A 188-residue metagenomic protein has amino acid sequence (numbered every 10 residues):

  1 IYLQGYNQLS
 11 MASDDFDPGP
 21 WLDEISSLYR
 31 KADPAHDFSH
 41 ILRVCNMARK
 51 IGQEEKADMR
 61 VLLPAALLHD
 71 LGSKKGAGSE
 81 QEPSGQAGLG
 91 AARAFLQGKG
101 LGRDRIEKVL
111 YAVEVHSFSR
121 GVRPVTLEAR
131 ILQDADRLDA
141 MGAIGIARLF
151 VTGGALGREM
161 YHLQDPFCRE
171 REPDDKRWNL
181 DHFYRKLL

Functional and structural regions predicted by a protein language model:
A12, Y29-K56, L68, G121-L188: Divalent metal-dependent phosphate-bond-processing catalytic cores, especially two-metal-ion Mg2+/Mn2+ enzymes that act
A12-S26: Short alpha-helical hairpin
F16, P20, L63-A66, K108 (+2 more regions): Generic alpha-helical secondary structure signal
Y29-D33, G52, L71-S79, L96 (+2 more regions): Short amphipathic alpha-helical interaction patches enriched in hydrophobic/aromatic residues with interspersed Lys/Arg
V44, S84-L96: An active-site-proximal "capping" alpha-helix that borders the catalytic cofactor pocket
M59-G78, S84, G88, V109-S119: His-Asp-centered metal-binding catalytic motifs of divalent-metal-dependent phosphohydrolases/nucleases
F95, G102-R130: Hydrophobic, well-structured mid-protein blocks that either form specific transmembrane helices
